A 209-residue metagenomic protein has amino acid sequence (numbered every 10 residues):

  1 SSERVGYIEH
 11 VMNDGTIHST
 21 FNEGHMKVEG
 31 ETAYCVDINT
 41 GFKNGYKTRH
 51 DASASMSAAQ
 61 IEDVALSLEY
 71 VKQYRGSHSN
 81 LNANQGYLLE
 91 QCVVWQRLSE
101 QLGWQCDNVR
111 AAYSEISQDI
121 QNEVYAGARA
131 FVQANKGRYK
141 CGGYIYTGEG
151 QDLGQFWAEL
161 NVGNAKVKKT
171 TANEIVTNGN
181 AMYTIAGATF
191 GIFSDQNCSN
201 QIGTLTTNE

Functional and structural regions predicted by a protein language model:
S1-W157: Short, surface-exposed polybasic-aromatic patches that bind anionic ligands, especially phosphate groups
V64-S77, D152, F156-E209: Solvent-exposed loop/turn and edge beta-strand elements of beta-rich ligand-binding domains
